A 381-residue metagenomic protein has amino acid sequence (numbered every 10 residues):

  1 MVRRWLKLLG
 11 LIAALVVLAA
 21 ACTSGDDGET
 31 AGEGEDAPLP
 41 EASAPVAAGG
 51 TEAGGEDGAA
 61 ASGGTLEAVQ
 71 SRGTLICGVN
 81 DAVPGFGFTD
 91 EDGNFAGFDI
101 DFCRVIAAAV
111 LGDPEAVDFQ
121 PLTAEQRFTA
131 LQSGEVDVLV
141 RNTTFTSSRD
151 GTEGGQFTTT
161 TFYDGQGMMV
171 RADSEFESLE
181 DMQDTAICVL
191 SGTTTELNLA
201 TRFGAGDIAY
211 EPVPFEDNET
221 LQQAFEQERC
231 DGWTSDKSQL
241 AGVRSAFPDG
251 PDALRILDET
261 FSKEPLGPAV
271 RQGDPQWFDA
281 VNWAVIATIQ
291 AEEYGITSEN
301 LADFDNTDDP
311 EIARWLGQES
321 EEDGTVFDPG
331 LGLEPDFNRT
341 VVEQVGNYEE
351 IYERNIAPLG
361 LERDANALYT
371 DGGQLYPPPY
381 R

Functional and structural regions predicted by a protein language model:
M1-L9: Bacterial N-terminal signal peptides that target proteins for export
V17-A21: C-terminal motif of bacterial Sec signal peptides marking the signal peptidase cleavage site
C22-E35, T51: Bacterial lipoprotein signal-peptidase II cleavage site
T23, A42, A47-G55, A59 (+9 more regions): Extended ligand-binding regions for polar small-molecule ligands
G50, D57-L139, L333, L368 (+1 more regions): Extracytoplasmic small-molecule ligand-binding "clamshell" domains of the periplasmic binding protein/Venus flytrap
L75-I76, D113-E115, S133-R141, F145 (+2 more regions): Alpha-to-beta junction loops
I76-G85, F95-V110, T144-T146, D164-Q223 (+1 more regions): Bilobed "Venus flytrap"/periplasmic-binding protein-like clamshell domains and structurally analogous long
R104, A108, G112, A116-D181 (+2 more regions): Acidic, polar ligand-binding/catalytic clefts
